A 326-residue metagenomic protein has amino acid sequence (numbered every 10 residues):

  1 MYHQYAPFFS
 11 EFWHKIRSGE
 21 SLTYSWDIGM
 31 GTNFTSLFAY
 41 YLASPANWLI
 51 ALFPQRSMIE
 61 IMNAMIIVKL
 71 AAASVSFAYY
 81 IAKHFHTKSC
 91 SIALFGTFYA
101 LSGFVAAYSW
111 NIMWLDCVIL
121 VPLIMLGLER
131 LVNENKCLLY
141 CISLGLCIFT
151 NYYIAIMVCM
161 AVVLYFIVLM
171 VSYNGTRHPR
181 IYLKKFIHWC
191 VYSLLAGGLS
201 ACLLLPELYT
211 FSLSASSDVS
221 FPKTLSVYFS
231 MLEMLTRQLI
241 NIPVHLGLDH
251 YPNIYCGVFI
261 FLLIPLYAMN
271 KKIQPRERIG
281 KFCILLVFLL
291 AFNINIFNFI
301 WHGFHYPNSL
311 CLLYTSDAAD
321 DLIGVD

Functional and structural regions predicted by a protein language model:
M1-F85, S91-P122, L146, T150 (+2 more regions): Active-site lumenal/periplasmic loops and adjacent helix-entry segments of GT-C-fold, multi-pass membrane
H3-H14, P45, I181, K185-G280 (+2 more regions): Periplasmic/ER-lumenal interhelical loops and adjacent helix-loop junctions in multi-pass membrane proteins
L70-K83, C90-Y173, H188-L208, L213: Membrane-embedded helix bundles of polyisoprenyl
A82-T87, V132-E134, G175-L183, M269-E277: Membrane-interface helix-boundary motifs at transmembrane edges
S89-S91, K136-L139, Q274-V287: Membrane-interfacial loop-to-transmembrane alpha-helix junctions, especially the N-terminal start
C137-C141, F299-H305: A cytosolic-side transmembrane-helix exit/cap motif
Y314-D321: Conserved small/polar residues in nucleotide/adenosyl-binding loops
I323-V325: Short hydrophobic transmembrane-like helices used for membrane targeting/insertion
